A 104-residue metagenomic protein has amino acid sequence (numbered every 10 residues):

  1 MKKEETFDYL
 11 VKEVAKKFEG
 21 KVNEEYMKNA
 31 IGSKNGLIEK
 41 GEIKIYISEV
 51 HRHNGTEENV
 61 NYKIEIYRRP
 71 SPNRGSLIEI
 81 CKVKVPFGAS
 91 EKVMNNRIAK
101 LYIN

Functional and structural regions predicted by a protein language model:
M1-E42: Negatively charged, low-complexity tracts enriched in Asp/Glu with abundant Ser/Thr
E4-E5, E42, Y46, N61-E65 (+3 more regions): Residue-level detector of intrinsically disordered/flexible regions characterized by low predicted structural confidence
K12-A15, N23, H51, N61 (+1 more regions): N-terminal non-cleavable signal-anchor helices
E25-P72: Amphipathic, interaction-prone secondary-structure segments
P70, R74-N104: Ampiphathic alpha-helical segments that act as solvent-exposed interaction surfaces
